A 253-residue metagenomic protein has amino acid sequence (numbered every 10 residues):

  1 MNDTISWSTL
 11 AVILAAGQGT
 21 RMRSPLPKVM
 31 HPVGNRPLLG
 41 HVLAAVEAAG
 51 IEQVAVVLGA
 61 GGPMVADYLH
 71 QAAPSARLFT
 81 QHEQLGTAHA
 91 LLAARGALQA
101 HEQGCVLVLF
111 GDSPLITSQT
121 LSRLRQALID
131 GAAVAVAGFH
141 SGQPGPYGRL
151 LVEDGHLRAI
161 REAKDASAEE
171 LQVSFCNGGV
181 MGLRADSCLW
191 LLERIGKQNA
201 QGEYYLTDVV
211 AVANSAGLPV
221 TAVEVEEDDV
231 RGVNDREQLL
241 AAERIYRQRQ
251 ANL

Functional and structural regions predicted by a protein language model:
M1-L10, P37-L109, L115-Q126: Conserved N-terminal catalytic core of the sugar/cofactor nucleotidyltransferase
N2-W7, S174-L253: Conserved alpha/beta core of the MobA/IspD/sugar-nucleotide pyrophosphorylase nucleotidyltransferase superfamily
W7-V33, A49, A72: Glycine-rich N-terminal loop/short-helix segment of MobA-like nucleotidyltransferase
A15, L58, F110, G138-F139: Short beta-strand/turn micro-motifs composed of small residues that flank or help shape donor/cofactor-binding pockets
G19-R23, M64, G145: Short N-terminal binding/cap micro-motifs at the start of the first secondary-structure element
M22, V65-L69, L124, L192 (+1 more regions): Hydrophobic packing residues within well-ordered alpha-helices of enzyme cores
S24, S113-P114: Short, proline-centered helix/strand-breaking motifs
I116-A200, T207, L218-T221: Conserved core of the sugar-phosphate nucleotidyltransferase
